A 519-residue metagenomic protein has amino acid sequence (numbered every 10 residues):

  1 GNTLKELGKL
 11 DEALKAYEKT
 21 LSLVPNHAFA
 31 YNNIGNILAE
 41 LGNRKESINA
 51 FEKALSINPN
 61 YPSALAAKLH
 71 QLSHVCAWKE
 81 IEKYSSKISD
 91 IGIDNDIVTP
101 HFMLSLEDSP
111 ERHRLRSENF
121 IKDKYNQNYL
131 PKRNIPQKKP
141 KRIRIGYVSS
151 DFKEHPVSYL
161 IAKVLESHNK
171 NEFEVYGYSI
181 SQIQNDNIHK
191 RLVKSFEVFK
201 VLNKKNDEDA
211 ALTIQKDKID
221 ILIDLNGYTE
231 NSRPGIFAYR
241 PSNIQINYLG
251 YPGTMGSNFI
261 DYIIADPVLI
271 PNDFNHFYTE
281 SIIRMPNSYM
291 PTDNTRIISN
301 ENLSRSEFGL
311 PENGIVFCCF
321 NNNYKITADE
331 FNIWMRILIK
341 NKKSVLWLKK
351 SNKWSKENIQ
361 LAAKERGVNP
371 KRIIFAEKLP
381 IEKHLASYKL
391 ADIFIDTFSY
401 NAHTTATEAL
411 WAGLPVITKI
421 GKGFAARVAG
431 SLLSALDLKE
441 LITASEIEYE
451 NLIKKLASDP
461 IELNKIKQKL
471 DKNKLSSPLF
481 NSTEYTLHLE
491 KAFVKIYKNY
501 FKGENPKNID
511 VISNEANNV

Functional and structural regions predicted by a protein language model:
G1-L310, N322, L361-V368, F375 (+6 more regions): Alpha-helical solenoid repeat scaffolds of the TPR/TPR-like class and their adjacent stem/linker regions that mediate
R144-G146, C318, W347, I417: Short, well-ordered beta-strand segments
V164-N171, F317, A328-K342: Short hydrophobic signal-anchor/transmembrane segments that target glycosyltransferases and glycosylation machinery
E172-E174, M335-E365, P370: A conserved nucleotide-sugar
K194, A238, I339, S434-A435: Solvent-exposed polar/charged
L310-E312, N321-K325, K340, K349: Charged, low-complexity intrinsically disordered terminal segments
A409-W411, S434: Short alpha-helix at the nucleotide-sugar/activated-sugar donor binding site of glycosyltransferases and closely
A426-D437, I442: Short acidic/histidine- and often glycine-rich active-site loop of Leloir-type glycosyltransferases that engages
